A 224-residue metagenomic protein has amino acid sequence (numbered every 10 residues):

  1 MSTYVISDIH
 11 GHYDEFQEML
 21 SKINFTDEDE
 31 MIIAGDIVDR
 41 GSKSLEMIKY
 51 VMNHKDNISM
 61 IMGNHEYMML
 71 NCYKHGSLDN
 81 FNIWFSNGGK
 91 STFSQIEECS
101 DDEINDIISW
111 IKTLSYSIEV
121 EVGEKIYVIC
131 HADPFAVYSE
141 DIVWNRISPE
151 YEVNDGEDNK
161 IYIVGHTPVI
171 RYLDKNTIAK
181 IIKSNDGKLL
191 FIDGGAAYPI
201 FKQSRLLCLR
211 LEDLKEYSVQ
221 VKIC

Functional and structural regions predicted by a protein language model:
M1-K49: N-terminal active-site segment of His-dependent metallophosphoesterases
M1-Y4, V120-Y127: Beta-strand-turn-beta hairpins that frame and shape the catalytic cleft of phosphate-ester-processing enzymes
I6, S77-N80, C99, E150-D155 (+2 more regions): Catalytic phosphate/metal-binding cores of nucleic-acid and nucleotide-processing enzymes, i.e., regions that mediate
I6-S7, M31-G35, M60-G63, C130 (+2 more regions): Active-site neighborhood of phospho(di)ester-bond hydrolases with catalytic His/Asp-centered motifs
H10-D14, D39-G41, Y67-L70, V137 (+2 more regions): Active-site environment of divalent metal-dependent phosphoester hydrolases
S44-I48, M52-I118: Active-site neighborhood of divalent metal-dependent phosphoester bond hydrolases
L78-N80, A132-G156: Active-site-proximal segments of metal-dependent phosphoesterases and phosphodiesterases across multiple
N185-C224: Binuclear metal-dependent phosphoesterase catalytic core
